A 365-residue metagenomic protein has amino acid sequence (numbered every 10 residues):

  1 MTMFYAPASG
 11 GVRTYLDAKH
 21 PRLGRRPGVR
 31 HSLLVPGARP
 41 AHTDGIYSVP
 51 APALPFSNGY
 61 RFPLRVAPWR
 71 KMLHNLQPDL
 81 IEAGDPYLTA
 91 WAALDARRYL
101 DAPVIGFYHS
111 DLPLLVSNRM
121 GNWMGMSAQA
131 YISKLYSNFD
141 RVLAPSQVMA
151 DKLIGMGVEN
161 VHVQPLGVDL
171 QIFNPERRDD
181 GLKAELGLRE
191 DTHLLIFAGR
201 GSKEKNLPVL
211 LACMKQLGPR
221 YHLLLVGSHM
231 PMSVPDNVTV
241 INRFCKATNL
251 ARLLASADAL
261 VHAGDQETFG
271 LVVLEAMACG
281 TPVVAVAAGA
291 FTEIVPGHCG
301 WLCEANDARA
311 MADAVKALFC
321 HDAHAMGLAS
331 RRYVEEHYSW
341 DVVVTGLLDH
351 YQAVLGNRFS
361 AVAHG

Functional and structural regions predicted by a protein language model:
M1-P50, K215, H364: N-terminal subdomain of nucleotide-sugar transferases
P103, L114-K134: Nucleotide-sugar donor phosphate/pyrophosphate-binding loop at the beta->alpha transition of glycosyltransferases
Q129-R178: Donor nucleotide-sugar binding/catalytic pocket of nucleotide-sugar-dependent glycosyltransferases
L188-K205, L211-K215: Conserved donor-binding/catalytic core segment of Leloir-type glycosyltransferases
G227-A251: Nucleotide-activated donor-binding/catalytic signature segment of Leloir-type glycosyltransferases, i.e., the conserved
R243, P296-G297, W301-A308, K316-D322: Conserved acidic donor-binding segment of nucleotide-sugar-dependent glycosyltransferases
D265: Aromatic "clamp/platform" in nucleotide-sugar-dependent glycosyltransferases that forms part of the donor/acceptor
V273, P282-A285: Short hydrophobic beta-strand element within catalytic cores of glycosyltransferases and related nucleotide-activated
